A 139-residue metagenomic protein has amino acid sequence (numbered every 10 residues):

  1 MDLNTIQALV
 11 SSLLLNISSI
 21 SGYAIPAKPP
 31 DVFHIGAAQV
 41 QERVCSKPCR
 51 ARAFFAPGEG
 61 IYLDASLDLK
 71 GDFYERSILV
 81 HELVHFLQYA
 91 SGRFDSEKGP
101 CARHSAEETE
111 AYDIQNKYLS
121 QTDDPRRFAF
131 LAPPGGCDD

Functional and structural regions predicted by a protein language model:
D2-Y62, D68-D72, S120-T122: Auxiliary, metal-adjacent structural segments of Zn-dependent hydrolase domains
N4, L69-I78, C101-T109: Soluble non-cytosolic domains of exported or imported proteins
V44-R50, P100-A102, G136-D138: Sequence contexts marking disulfide-bonded cysteines in secreted/extracellular proteins
P57-A65, Y74, A90, F128-A129 (+1 more regions): Terminal targeting/leader modules
L63-L67, Y89-A102: Substrate-binding clefts and substrate-entry loops adjacent to catalytic sites of polymer-processing enzymes acting on
S77-A90: Active-site recognition of the HExxH zinc-binding catalytic motif
K98-P134: Post-HExxH zinc-binding segment in Zn-dependent metallohydrolases
